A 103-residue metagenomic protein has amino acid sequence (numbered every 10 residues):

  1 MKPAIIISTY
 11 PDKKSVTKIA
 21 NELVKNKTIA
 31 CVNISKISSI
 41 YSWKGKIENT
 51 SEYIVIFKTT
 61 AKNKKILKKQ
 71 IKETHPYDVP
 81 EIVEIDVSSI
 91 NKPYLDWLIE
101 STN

Functional and structural regions predicted by a protein language model:
M1-N103: Positively charged, small/polar-rich N-terminal and surface patches that mediate targeting and assembly and bind
